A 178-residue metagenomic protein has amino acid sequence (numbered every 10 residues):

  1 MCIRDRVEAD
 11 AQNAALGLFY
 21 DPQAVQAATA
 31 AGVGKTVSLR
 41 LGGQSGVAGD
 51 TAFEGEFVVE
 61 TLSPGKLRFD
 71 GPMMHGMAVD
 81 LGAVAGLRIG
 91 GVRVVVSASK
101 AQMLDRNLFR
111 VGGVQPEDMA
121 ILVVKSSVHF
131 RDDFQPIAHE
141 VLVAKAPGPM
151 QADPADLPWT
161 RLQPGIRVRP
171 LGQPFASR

Functional and structural regions predicted by a protein language model:
M1-I3: Short, small-residue-biased leader/transition segments that mark boundaries at the very start of proteins
V7-P22, A30-G32, L41-G42: Active-site histidine-anchored catalytic micro-motif
E8-Q12, D50, E54-E56, E60 (+3 more regions): Glutamate identity and glutamate-enriched acidic tracts
L16, F53, D156-W159: Low-complexity, compositionally biased segments
P22-V25, F130-R131: Short gly/pro/ser/thr-enriched loop/turn and capping motifs at secondary-structure boundaries
A24-L67, V141-M150: Acidic, Ser/Thr-rich peripheral helices and adjacent loops at domain boundaries
K66-R178: Extended hydrophobic packing segments that form well-structured cores
